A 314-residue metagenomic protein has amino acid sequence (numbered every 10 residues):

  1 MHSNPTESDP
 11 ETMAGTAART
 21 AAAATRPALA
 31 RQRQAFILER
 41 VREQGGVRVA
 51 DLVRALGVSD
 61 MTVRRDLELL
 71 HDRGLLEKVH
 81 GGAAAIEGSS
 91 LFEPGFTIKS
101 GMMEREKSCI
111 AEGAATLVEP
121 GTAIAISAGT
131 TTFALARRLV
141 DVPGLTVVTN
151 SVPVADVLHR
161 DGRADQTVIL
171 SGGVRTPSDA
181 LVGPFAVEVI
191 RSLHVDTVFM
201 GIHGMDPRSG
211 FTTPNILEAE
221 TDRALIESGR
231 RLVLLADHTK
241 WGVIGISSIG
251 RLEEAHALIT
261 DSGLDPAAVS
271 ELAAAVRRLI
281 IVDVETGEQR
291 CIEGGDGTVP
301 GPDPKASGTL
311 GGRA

Functional and structural regions predicted by a protein language model:
H2-L52, G57-D60, H71-D72, K78 (+1 more regions): Conserved phosphate- and dinucleotide-binding cores of soluble alpha/beta proteins, encompassing both enzyme active
L67-E68: Short, hydrophobic-biased segments on the C-terminal half of alpha helices that form "recognition helices"
G82-G88: Minor-groove-contacting beta-hairpin "wing" of winged helix-turn-helix DNA-binding domains
L91-L117: Conserved segment of winged-helix/HTH DNA-binding domains
A115-E119, R138-L139: Glycine-rich helix-loop-beta junction characteristic of Rossmann-like nucleotide cofactor-binding loops
